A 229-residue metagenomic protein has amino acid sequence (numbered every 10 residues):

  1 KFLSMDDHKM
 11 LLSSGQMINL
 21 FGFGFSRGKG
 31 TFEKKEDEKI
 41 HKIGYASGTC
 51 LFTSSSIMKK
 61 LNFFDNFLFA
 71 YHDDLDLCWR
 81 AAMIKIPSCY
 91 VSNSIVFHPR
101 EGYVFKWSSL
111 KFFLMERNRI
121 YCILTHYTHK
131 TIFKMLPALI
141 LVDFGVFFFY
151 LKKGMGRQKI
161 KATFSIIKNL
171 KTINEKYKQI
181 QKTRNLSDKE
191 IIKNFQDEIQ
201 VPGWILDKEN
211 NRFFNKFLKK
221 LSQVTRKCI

Functional and structural regions predicted by a protein language model:
K1-F23: Conserved donor NDP-sugar-binding/catalytic core segment of glycosyltransferases
K1-L3, R27, V91-S92, P99: Short glycine/serine/threonine-enriched helix-capping/active-site loop that flanks the nucleotide-sugar donor pocket
Q16, F23-F25, K59, I95: Residue-level signal for well-ordered, solvent-exposed loop/turn and beta-edge residues enriched in charged/polar side
L20-S26, T31-S56, L75, Y103-K106 (+1 more regions): A recurrent flexible, glycine/aromatic-enriched loop bordering the glycosyltransferase active site that acts as
G44-I95: A short, conserved alpha-helix in the catalytic core of glycosyltransferases
I84-F195, I199, N211-N215: Active-site-adjacent helix/loop segment of glycosyltransferases that harbors family-specific signature motifs
L206-I229: C-terminal non-catalytic accessory extensions
